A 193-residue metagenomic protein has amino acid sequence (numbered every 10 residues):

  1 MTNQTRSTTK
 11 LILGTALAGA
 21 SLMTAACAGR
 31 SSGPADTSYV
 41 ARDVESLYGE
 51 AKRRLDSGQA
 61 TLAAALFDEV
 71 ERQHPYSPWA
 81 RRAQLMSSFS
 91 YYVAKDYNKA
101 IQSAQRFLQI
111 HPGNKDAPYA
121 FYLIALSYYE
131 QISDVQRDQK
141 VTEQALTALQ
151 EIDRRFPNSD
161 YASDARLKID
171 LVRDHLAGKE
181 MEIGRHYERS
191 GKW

Functional and structural regions predicted by a protein language model:
T2-A16: Bacterial N-terminal signal peptides that target proteins for export
T2-R6, S21-W193: Acidic, polar-rich low-complexity tracts and alpha-helical solenoid repeat scaffolds
